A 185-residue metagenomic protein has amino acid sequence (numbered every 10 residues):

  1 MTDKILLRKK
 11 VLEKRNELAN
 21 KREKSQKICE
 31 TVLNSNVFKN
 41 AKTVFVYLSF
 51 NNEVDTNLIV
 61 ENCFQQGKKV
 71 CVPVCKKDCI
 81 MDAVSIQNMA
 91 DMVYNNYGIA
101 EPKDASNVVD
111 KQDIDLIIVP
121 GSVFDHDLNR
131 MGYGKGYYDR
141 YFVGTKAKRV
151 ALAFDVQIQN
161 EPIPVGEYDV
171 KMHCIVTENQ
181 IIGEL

Functional and structural regions predicted by a protein language model:
M1-D113: N-terminal active-site beta-alpha-beta segment that forms phosphate/nucleotide-binding and substrate-recognition loops
C79-L185: Conserved phosphate- and dinucleotide-binding cores of soluble alpha/beta proteins, encompassing both enzyme active
